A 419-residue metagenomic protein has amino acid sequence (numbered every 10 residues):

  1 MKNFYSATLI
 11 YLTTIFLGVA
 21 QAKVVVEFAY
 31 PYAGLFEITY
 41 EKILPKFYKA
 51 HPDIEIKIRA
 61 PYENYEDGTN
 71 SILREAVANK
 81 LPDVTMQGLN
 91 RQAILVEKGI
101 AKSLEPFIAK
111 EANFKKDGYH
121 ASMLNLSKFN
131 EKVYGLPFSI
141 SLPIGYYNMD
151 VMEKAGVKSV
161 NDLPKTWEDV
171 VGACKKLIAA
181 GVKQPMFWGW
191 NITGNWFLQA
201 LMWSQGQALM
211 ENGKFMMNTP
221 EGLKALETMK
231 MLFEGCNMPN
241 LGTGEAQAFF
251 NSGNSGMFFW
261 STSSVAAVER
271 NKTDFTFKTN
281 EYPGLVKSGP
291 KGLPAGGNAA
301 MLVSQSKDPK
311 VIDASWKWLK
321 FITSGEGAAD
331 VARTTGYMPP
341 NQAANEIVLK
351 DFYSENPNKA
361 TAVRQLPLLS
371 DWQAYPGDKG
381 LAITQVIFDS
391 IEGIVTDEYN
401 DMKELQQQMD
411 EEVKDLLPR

Functional and structural regions predicted by a protein language model:
K23-G34, I54-R59, V84, Y134 (+1 more regions): Short, well-ordered beta-strand elements
G34-E55, I387: Short, polar/charged alpha-helical segment
K46, A50-Y119, K128, K154-G156 (+5 more regions): Extracytoplasmic "Venus flytrap"/periplasmic binding protein-like
A50, E55, A155-K158, L223 (+8 more regions): Extracytoplasmic/periplasmic substrate-recognition and gating elements
L89-L142, V171-A173, F197-A200, D274-E281 (+2 more regions): Hinge/lid segment of periplasmic solute-binding proteins
F129-F138, P143, E153, E168-K214 (+1 more regions): Extracytoplasmic/periplasmic solute-binding protein
V171-I178, N212-N240: Glycine-centered hinge/linker elements that transmit conformational signals in sensory and ligand-binding systems
N240, N358-E412: C-terminal capping/gating helix-and-loop segments adjacent to ligand/active sites or protein-protein/ligand interfaces
